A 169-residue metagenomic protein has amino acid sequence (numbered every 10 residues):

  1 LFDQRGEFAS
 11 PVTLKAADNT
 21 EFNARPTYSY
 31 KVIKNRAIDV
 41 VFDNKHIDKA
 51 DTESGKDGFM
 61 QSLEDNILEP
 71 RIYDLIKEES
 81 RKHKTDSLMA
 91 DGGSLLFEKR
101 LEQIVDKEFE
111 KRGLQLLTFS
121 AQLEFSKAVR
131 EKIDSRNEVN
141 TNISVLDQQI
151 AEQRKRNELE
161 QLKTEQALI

Functional and structural regions predicted by a protein language model:
D3-R5, A9-I169: Elongated, amphipathic alpha-helices that form coiled-coils and helical stalk/scaffold elements used
